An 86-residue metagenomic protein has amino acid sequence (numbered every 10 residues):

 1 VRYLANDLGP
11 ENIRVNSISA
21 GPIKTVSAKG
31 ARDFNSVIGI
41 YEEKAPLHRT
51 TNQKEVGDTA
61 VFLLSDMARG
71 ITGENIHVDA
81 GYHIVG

Functional and structural regions predicted by a protein language model:
V1-R2, G57-A60, L64: Short-chain dehydrogenase/reductase
N6-P10, R69: Alpha-helical segment proximal to the catalytic Tyr-Lys
P10, P22-A45, V85: A glycine/serine/threonine-rich, flexible loop-to-helix segment that serves as the NAD(P) cofactor-binding "lid"
P10-I13, E74: Active-site loop of short-chain dehydrogenase/reductase
R14-K24, L64, H77-D79: Conserved SDR Rossmann-fold cofactor-binding beta-strand/turn motif
A45-V56, M67: A conserved structural motif in NAD(P)-dependent oxidoreductases
V61, T72-G86: Short C-terminal tail/terminal secondary-structure segment of NAD(P)H-dependent dehydrogenase/reductase domains
